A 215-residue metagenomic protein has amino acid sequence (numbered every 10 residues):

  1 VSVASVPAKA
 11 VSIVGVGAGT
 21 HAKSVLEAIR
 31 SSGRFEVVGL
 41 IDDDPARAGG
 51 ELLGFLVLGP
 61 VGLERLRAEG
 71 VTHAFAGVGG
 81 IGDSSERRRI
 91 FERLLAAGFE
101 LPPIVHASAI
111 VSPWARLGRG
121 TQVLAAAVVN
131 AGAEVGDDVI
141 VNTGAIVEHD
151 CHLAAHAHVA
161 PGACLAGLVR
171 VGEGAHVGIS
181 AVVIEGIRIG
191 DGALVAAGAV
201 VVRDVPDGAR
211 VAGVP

Functional and structural regions predicted by a protein language model:
V1-L52, R65-L66: Hydrophobic, well-ordered beta-alpha structural blocks that scaffold small-molecule cofactor pockets
V16-A18, D42-D43, G79, H106 (+1 more regions): Cofactor-binding loop segments of dinucleotide-utilizing enzymes, especially the Rossmann-like FAD- and NAD(P)+-binding
K23, E27, S85, R203: Alpha-helical elements of the RecA-like P-loop NTPase motor core of helicases
S31-R34, A68, G98, V202: Alpha-helix termination/capping residues and helix-transition junctions
V38, T72, E173: Conserved acidic residues
A46-I110: Phosphate-bearing ligand-interacting subdomains that bind or position ATP/ADP/UDP/GDP/NAD(P) or nucleotide-linked
P103-G213: Structural signal for interior beta-strand "rungs" in well-ordered beta-sheet cores of soluble enzyme domains
